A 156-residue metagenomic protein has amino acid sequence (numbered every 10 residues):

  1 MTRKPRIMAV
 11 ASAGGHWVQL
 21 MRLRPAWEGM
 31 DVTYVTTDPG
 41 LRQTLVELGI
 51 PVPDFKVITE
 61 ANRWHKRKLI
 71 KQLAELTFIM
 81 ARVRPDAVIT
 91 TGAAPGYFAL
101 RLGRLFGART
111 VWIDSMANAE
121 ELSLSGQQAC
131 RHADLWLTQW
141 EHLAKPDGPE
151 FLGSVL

Functional and structural regions predicted by a protein language model:
T2-I7: Extreme N-terminal starter segment of soluble prokaryotic enzymes
A11, M30-L69, H142, L152-G153: Conserved nucleotide-sugar phosphate-binding/catalytic loop shared by glycosyltransferases and other
H16-E28: Short amphipathic alpha-helix
R63-D86: An amphipathic, basic-hydrophobic alpha-helix
A87-F106: An aromatic- and histidine-rich active-site surface loop
A108-L156: Active-site-proximal region of nucleotide-activated glycan assembly enzymes, centered on histidine/acidic-rich loops
